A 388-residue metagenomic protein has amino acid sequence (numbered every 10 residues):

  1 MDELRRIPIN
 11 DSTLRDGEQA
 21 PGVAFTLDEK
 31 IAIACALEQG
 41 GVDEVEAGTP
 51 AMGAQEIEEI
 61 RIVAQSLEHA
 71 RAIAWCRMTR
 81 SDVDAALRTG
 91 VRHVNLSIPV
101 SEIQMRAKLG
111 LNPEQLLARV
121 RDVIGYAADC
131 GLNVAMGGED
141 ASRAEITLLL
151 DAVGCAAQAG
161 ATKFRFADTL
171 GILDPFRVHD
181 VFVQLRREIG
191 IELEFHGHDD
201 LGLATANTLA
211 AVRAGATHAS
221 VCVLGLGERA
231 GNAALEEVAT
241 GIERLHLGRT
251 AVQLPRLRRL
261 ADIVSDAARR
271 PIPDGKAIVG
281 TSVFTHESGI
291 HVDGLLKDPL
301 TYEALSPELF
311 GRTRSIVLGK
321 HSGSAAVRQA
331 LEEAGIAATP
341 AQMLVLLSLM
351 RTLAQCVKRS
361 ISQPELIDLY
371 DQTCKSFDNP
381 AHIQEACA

Functional and structural regions predicted by a protein language model:
M1-R5: N-terminal carbohydrate-binding accessory modules
R6-I7, T13, L247-A388: A mid-to-C-terminal "edge-of-domain" accessory segment
I7-I9, D16-E44, E58, Q65-S66 (+2 more regions): Alpha/beta enzyme core
I31-A34, I57-A64, R121-I124, L150 (+10 more regions): Predominant activation on well-ordered alpha-helical scaffold segments within soluble catalytic domains
T49-P50, R77-M78, I98-S101, E139-A141 (+4 more regions): Short, ordered loop/turn segments at secondary-structure junctions
H69-C76: A glycine-rich helix N-cap at a beta->alpha junction
A74, D140-L148, H198-L203, P255: Active-site glycine- and acidic-residue-rich loops that bind and position anionic ligands or nucleotide-like cofactors
L173, H179-E303: Catalytic alpha/beta core domains of metabolic enzymes, predominantly
